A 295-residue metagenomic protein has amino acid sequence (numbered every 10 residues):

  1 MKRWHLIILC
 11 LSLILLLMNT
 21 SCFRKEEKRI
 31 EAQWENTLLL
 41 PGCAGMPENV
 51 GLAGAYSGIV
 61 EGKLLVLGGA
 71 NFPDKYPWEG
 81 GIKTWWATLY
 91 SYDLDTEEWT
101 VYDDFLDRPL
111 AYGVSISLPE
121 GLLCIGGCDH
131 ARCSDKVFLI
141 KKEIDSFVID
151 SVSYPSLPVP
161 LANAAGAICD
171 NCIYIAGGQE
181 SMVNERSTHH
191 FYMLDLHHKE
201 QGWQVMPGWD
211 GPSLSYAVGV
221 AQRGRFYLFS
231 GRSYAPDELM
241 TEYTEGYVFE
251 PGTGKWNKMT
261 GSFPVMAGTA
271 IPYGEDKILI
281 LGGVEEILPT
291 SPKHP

Functional and structural regions predicted by a protein language model:
M1-I8: Bacterial N-terminal signal peptides that target proteins for export
I8-L16: Bacterial N-terminal signal peptides
N19-S21: C-terminal motif of bacterial Sec signal peptides marking the signal peptidase cleavage site
K25-P295: Kelch-like beta-propeller repeat domains
